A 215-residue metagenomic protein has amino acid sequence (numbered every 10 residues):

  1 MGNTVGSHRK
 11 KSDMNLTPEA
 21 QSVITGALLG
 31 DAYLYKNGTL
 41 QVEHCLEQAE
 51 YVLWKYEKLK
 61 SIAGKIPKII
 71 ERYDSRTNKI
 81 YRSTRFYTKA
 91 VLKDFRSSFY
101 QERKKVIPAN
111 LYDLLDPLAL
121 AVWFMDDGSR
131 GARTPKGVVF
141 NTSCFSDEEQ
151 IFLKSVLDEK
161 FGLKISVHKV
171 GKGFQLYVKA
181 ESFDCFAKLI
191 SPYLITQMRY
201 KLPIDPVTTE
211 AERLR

Functional and structural regions predicted by a protein language model:
M1-R215: Internal intein/HINT superfamily modules and their associated LAGLIDADG
